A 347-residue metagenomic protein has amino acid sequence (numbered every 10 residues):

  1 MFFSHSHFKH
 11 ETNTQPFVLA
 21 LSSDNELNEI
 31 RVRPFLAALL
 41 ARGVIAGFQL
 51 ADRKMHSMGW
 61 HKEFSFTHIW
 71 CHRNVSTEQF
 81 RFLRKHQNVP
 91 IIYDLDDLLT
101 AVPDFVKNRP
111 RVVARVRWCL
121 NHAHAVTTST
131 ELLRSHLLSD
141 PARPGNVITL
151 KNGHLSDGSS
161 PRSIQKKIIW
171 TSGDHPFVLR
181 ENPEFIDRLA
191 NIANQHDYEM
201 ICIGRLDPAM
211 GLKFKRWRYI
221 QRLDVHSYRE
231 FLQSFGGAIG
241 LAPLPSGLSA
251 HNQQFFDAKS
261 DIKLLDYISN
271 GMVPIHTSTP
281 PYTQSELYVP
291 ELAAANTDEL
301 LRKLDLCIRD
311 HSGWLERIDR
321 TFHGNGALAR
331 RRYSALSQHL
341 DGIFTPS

Functional and structural regions predicted by a protein language model:
M1-R73, I275: N-terminal pre-catalytic "stem/leader" segment of glycosyltransferase-like enzymes
S23-A38, R42, L155-F235: Conserved catalytic-core segment of nucleotide-activated headgroup transferases in glycan assembly
E26, A295-T297, I308-T345: A charged, aromatic-enriched C-terminal amphipathic alpha-helix characteristic of glycosyltransferases across folds
E63, N108-V126: Membrane-proximal helix-turn-helix segments that form the acceptor-binding/catalytic region of lipid-linked
R84-A101: Active-site proximal beta-strand in glycosyltransferases
H124-L138, A142-S159: Donor nucleotide-sugar binding/catalytic pocket of nucleotide-sugar-dependent glycosyltransferases
F177-R180, H226, Q233-N270, I275-E286: Nucleotide-sugar-dependent
T283-D305: Change "using UDP/GDP/dTDP sugars" to "using nucleotide sugars
